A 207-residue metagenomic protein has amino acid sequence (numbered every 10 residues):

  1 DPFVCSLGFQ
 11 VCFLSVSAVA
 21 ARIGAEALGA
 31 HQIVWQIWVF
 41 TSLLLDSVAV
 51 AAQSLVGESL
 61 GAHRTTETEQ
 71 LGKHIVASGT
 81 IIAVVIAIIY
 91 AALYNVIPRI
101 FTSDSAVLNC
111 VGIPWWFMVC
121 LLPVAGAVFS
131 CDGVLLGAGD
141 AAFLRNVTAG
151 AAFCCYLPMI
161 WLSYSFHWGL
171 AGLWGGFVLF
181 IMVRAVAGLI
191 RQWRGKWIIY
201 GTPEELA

Functional and structural regions predicted by a protein language model:
D1, C5, F9, F13 (+6 more regions): Alpha-helical transmembrane segments of multipass membrane proteins
D1-S15, F40, L44, V48 (+3 more regions): Hydrophobic faces of transmembrane alpha-helices in multi-pass small-molecule transporters and flippases across diverse
P2, S6, L14, A18 (+5 more regions): Transmembrane alpha-helix boundary and packing residues in multipass membrane permease domains and related
L7-F40, E58-S59, V96-S105: Helix-terminus/linker motif at the lipid-water interface of multi-pass membrane proteins
A30-Y94, G126-F143: Small-residue-rich hydrophobic transmembrane alpha-helices
D46-A49, M118-G137, F143-C155, A171-L189: Short runs within selected transmembrane alpha-helices of multi-pass transporters and secretion channels
V56-L121, L162-A207: Short alpha-helical transmembrane segments in multi-pass integral membrane proteins
